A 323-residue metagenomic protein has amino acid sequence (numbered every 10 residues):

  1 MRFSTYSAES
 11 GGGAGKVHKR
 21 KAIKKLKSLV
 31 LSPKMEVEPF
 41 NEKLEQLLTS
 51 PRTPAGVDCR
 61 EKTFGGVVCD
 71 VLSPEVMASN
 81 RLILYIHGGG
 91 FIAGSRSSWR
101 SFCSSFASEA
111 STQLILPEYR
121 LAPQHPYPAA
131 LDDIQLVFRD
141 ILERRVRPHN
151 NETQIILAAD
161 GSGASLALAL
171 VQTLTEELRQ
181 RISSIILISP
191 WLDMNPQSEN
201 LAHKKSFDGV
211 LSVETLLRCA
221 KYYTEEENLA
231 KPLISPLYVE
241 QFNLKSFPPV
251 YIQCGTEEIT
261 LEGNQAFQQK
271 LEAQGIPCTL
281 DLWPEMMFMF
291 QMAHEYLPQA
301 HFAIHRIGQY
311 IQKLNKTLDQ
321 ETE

Functional and structural regions predicted by a protein language model:
M1-M77, K316-E323: A glycine/proline-hinged amphipathic helix-loop "lid/cap" segment that gates access to hydrophobic ligand pockets
G13, P51, D58-R60, F64-D70 (+1 more regions): Alpha/beta-hydrolase superfamily serine-hydrolase fold, recognizing
